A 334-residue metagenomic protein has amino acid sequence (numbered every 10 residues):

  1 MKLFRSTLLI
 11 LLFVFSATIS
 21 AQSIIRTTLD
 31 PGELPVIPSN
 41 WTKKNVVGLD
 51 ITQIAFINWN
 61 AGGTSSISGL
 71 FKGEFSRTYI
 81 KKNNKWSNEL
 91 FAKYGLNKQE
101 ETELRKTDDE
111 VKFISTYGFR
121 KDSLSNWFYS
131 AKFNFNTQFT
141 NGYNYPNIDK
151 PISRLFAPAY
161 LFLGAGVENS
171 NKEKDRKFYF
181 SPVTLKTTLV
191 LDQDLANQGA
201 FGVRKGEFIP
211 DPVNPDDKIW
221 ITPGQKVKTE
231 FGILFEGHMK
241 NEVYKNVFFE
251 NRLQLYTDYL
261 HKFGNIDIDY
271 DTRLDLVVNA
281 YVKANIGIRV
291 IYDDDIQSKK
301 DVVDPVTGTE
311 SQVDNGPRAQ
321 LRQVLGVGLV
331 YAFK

Functional and structural regions predicted by a protein language model:
I37-Q53, N84-W86: Transmembrane beta-strand segments of Gram-negative outer membrane beta-barrel proteins
V47-Q53, L90-L96, A131-T137, A165 (+4 more regions): Transmembrane beta-barrel strands of outer-membrane/channel proteins
T52-N58, K93-E101, R120, N136-Y145 (+5 more regions): Sequence/structural signature of outer-membrane beta-barrel proteins
I57-G63, K98-L104, I148-R154, W220-Q225 (+2 more regions): Extracellular loop and loop/strand-boundary signature of outer-membrane beta-barrel proteins
S65-F71, T107-V111, A157-L163, V227-I233 (+2 more regions): Residues that define the transmembrane beta-barrel architecture of outer-membrane proteins
F75-Y79, F119-K121, N169-N171, G237 (+4 more regions): Residue-level signature of outer-membrane beta-barrel architecture
N84-W86, S123-F128, K174-K177, N246-F249 (+1 more regions): Repeated loop/turn-to-beta-strand initiation elements of outer-membrane beta-barrel proteins
L274, A319-K334: Outer-membrane beta-barrel "beta-signal"
